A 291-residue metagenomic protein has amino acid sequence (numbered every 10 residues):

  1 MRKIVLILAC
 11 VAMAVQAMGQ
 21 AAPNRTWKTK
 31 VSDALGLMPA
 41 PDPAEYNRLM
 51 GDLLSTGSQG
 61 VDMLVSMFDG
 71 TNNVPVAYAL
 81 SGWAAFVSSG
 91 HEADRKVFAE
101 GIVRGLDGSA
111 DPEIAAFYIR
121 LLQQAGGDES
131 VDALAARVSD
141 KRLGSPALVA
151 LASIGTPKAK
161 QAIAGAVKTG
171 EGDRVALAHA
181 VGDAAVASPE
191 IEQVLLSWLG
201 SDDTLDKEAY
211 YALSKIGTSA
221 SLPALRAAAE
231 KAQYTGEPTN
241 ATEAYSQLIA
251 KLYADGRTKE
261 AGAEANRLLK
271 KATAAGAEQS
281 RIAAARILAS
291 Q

Functional and structural regions predicted by a protein language model:
M1-I4: Positively charged n-region of N-terminal signal peptides that target proteins for export
C10-M18: Hydrophobic h-region of N-terminal signal peptides that target proteins for export in Gram-negative bacteria
A21-G36, S58-D69, S89-D107, A125-S139 (+8 more regions): Amphipathic alpha-helical scaffolding segments comprising HEAT/armadillo-like alpha-solenoid repeats
A40-A44, A110, T273-G276: Charged, low-complexity interaction regions
D42-A84: N-terminal, post-signal-peptide region of Sec/Tat-exported proteins
P43-Y46, V76-L80, A115, V131 (+7 more regions): Residue-level detector of extended alpha-helical repeat arrays and alpha-solenoid scaffolds
D52-S55, A79-S89, F117, L121-Q124 (+9 more regions): Core register positions within helices of long alpha-helical scaffolds
D111, D140, G170, D202 (+3 more regions): Short coil/turn linker motifs that delimit alpha-helical repeat modules in TPR/alpha-solenoid proteins
